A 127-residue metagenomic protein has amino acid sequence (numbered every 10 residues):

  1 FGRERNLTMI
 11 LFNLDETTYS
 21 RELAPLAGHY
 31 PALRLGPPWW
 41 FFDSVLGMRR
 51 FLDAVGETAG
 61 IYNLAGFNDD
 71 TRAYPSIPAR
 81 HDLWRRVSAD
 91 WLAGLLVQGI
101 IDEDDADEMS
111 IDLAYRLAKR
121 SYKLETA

Functional and structural regions predicted by a protein language model:
F1-T8, T18-L33, G47-G66, L83-A93: Histidine/acidic residue-rich metal-binding segments in metalloenzymes
T8-L11, E108: Beta-strand segments within the central parallel beta-sheet cores of soluble alpha/beta enzyme folds
I10-L14, G36-P38, I61-R80: Short acidic/histidine-rich active-site segments
D15-T17, L35-D53, I101-E125: C-terminal helical cap
T17-P25, F42-D43, A59, D70 (+3 more regions): Generic ordered-secondary-structure signal
W40-S44, A65-D69, L96-I100: Short C-terminal domain-edge/linker segments immediately following a structured domain
I61-Y62, A79-A127: Mid-to-C-terminal alpha-helical segments outside catalytic/metal-binding sites
